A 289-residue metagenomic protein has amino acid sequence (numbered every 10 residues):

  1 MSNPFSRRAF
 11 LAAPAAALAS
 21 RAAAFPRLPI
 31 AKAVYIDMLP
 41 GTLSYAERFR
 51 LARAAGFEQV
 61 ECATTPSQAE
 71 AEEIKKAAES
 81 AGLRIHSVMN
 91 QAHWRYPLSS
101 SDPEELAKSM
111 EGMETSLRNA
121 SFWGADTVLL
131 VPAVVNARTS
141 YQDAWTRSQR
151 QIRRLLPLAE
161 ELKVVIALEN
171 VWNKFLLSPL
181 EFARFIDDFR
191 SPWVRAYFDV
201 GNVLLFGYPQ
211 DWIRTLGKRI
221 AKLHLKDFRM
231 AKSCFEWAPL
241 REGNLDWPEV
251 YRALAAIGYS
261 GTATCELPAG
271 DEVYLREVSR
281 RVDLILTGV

Functional and structural regions predicted by a protein language model:
S2-L18, A23-A33, D37-M38, T42-R53 (+1 more regions): Histidine-acidic metal/acid-base catalytic patches
P14-A19, S99-F198, V203-L205: Active-site acidic/histidine proton-transfer and metal-coordination neighborhood in alpha/beta enzyme cores
F25-I36, S87-L98, P132-V135: N-terminal small/glycine-rich loop or linker at the start of catalytic domains across soluble metabolic enzymes
M38-P40, P66, Q91-W94, P132-N136 (+4 more regions): Active-site-proximal loop/turn and secondary-structure-junction residues that shape catalytic pockets, frequently
F57, A120, A125, I220 (+1 more regions): A structural motif
C62-E79, P132-T139: Glycine-rich, proline-tolerant flexible connector loops at the mouths of alpha/beta enzymes
A69-G82, G112-F122, Y208-K218, R252: Short amphipathic alpha-helices and their capping/turn segments at secondary-structure boundaries
